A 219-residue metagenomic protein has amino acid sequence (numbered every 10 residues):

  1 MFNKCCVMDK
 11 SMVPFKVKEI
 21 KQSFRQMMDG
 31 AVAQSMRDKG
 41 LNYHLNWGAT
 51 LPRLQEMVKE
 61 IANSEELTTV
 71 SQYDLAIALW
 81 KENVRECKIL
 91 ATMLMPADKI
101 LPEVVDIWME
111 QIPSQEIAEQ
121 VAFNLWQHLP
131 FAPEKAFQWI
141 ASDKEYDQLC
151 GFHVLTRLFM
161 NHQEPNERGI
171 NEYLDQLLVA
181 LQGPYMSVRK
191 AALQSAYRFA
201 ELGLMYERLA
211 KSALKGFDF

Functional and structural regions predicted by a protein language model:
F2-F219: Alpha-helical scaffold domains
